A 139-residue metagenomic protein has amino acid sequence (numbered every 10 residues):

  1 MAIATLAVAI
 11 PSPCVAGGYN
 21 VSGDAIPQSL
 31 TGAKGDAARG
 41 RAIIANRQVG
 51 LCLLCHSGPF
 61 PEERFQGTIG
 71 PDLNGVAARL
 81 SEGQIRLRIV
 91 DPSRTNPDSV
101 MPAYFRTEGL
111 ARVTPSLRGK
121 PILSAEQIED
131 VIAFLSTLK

Functional and structural regions predicted by a protein language model:
M1-I3, V21: Domain-scale selection of a single, long terminal region that carries the protein's primary operational module
I3-A4, C14: Cleavable N-terminal signal peptides
G18-R47: Electrostatic cytochrome c docking/interface patches
L30-K34, I43, L53-D91, V100-T114: Gly/Gly-Pro-rich "capping" loops immediately C-terminal to redox-active cysteine motifs in periplasmic/lumenal
D36, S81, L123-Q127: An acidic site on a long C-lobe helix of protein kinase domains
R47-L51, Q127: Short pre-active-site segment immediately N-terminal to redox-active cysteine/selenocysteine motifs in thiol-based
L87-R88, R94, Y104-K139: C-terminal capping alpha-helices of c-type cytochrome domains
